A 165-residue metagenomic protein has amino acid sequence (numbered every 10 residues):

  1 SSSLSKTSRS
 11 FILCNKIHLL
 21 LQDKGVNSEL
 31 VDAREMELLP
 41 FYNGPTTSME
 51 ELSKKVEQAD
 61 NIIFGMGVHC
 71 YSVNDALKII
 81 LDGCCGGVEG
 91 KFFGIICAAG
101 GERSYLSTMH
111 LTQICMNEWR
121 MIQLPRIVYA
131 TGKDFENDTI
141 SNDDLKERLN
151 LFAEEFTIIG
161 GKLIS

Functional and structural regions predicted by a protein language model:
S1-G25: N-terminal beta1-alpha1 ligand-phosphate binding loop
S2, A33, A98-G100: Cofactor-binding loop segments of dinucleotide-utilizing enzymes, especially the Rossmann-like FAD- and NAD(P)+-binding
S10, C14, M49, L77 (+3 more regions): A general structural signal for well-ordered alpha-helical segments in protein cores
N15-D23, L111-M121: Active-site-adjacent alpha-helix of alpha/beta-hydrolase-fold enzymes
V26-E37: A short beta-strand-loop structural module common to alpha/beta enzyme folds
E29-V31, I63, G94-I96, I127-Y129: Hydrophobic/aromatic beta-strand patches that form the interior of the parallel beta-sheet core in alpha/beta enzyme
P40, G44-L52, I122-S165: Glycine-rich phosphate/pyrophosphate-binding loop and the adjoining helix
S48-W119: Helix-loop-strand module that forms the ligand-binding subsite of alpha/beta enzymes
